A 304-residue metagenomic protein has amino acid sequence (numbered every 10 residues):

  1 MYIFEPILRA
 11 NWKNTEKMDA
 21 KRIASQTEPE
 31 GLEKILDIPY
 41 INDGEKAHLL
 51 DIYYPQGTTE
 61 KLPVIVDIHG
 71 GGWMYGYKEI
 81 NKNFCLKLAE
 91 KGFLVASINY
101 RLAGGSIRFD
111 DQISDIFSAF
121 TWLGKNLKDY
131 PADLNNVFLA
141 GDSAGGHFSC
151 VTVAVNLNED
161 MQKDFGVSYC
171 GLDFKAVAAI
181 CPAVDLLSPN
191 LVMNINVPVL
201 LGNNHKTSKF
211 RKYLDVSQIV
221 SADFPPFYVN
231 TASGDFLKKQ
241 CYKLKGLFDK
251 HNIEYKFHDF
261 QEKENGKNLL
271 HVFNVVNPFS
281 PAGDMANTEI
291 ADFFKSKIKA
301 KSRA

Functional and structural regions predicted by a protein language model:
M1-A304: Alpha/beta-hydrolase superfamily serine-hydrolase fold, recognizing
